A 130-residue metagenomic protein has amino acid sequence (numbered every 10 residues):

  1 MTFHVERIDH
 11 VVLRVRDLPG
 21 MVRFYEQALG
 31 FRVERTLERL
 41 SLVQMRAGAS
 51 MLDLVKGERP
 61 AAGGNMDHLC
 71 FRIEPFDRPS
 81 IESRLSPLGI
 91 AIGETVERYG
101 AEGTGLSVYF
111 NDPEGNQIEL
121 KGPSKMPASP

Functional and structural regions predicted by a protein language model:
M1-P19, H68-L69, I73, S124-P130: N-terminal beta-strand motif that seeds the catalytic metal site of vicinal oxygen chelate
V5-R7, A62-M66, E102: Short glycine-enriched loop/turn motifs at secondary-structure junctions
D9, L40-S41, D67, T104-L106: Residue-level marker for the onset of beta-strands and adjacent loop->beta junctions in well-ordered domains
L18, L69-Q117, A128: Vicinal oxygen chelate
P19-R32: Amphipathic alpha-helical segments
G30-T36, A91-V96: Short secondary-structure junctions
R32-N65, P75, Q117-P123: Conserved short beta-strand elements that form part of the metal-binding/catalytic scaffold of enzyme active sites
